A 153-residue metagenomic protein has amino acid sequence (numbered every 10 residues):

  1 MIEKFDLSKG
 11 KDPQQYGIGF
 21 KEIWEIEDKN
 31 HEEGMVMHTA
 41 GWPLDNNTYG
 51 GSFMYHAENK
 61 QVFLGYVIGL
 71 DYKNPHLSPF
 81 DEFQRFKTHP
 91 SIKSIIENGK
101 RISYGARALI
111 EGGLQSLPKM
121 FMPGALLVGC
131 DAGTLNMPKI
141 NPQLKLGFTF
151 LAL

Functional and structural regions predicted by a protein language model:
M1-N98, G133-T134: Predominantly flavin-linked oxidoreductase catalytic cores and closely associated redox partners
N74, F80-L153: FAD/FMN-dependent oxidoreductases across multiple families
